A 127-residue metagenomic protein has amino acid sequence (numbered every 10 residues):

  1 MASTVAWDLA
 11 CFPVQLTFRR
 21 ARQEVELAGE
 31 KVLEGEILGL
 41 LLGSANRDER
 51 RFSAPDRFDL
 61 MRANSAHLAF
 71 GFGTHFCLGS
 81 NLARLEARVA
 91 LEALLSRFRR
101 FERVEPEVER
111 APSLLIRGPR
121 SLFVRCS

Functional and structural regions predicted by a protein language model:
M1-E30: Conserved cytochrome P450 K-helix E-x-x-R motif and the immediately C-terminal K′/meander segment
A28-G29, A111-L115: Short proline/glycine-enriched turn/loop segments at secondary-structure junctions
G43-S65: Conserved cytochrome P450 K-helix/beta-meander segment immediately N-terminal to the heme-binding cysteine loop
L82-A111: Cytochrome P450 heme-binding "Cys pocket" and the immediately downstream C-terminal segment
R117-S127: Short, basic/aromatic-enriched C-terminal tail that caps enzymatic domains
